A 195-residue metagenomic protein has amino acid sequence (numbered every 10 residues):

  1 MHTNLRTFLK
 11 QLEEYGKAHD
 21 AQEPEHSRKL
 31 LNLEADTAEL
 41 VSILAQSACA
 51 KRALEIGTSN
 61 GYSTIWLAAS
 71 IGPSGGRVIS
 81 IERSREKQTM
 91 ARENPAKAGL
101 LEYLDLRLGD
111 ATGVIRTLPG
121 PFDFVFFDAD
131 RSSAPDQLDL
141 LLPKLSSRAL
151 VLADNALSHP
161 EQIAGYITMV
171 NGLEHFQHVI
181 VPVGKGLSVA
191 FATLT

Functional and structural regions predicted by a protein language model:
M1-F124, R131-L152, A156-T195: A short alpha-helical cap/connector motif
